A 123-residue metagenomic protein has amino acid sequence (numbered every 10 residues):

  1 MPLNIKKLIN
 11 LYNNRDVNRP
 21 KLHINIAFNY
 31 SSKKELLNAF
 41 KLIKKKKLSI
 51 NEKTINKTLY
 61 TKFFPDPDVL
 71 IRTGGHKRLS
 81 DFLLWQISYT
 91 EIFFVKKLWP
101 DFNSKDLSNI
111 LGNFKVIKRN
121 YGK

Functional and structural regions predicted by a protein language model:
M1-K123: Flexible, compositionally biased loop and terminal segments
